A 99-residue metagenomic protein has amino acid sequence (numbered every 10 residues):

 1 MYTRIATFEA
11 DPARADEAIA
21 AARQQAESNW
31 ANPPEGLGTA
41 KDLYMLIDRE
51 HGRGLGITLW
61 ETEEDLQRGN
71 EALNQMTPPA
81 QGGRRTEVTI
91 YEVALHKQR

Functional and structural regions predicted by a protein language model:
M1-L55, E61-Q75, Q81-R99: Short S/T/G/P-rich N-terminal loop/turn motif that feeds into the first structured element of a domain
